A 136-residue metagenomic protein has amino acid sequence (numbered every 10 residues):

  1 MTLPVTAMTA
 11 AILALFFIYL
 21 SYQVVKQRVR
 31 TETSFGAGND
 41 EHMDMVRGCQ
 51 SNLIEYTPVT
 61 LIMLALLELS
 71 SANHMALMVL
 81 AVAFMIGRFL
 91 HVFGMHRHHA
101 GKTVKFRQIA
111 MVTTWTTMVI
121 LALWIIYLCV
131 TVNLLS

Functional and structural regions predicted by a protein language model:
M1-T31: N-terminal signal-anchor transmembrane alpha helix
T9, R47-Q50, L80-A83, F106 (+1 more regions): Physicochemical signature of membrane-embedded alpha-helices that form the seven-helix bundle of GPCRs, emphasizing
L13-F16, L20, A83, G87-G94 (+1 more regions): Membrane-embedded alpha-helical transmembrane segments of multi-pass integral membrane proteins
Y22-R47: Cytosolic, membrane-interface loops and tails of multi-pass inner-membrane proteins
N52-L64, M118-V119: Core segments of transmembrane alpha-helices that mediate helix-helix packing or line hydrophobic substrate/ligand
A65-I86: Short alpha-helical packing/oligomerization segments
L90, G94-V119: Interfacial loop-to-transmembrane junctions
A122-S136: Juxtamembrane boundary at the C-terminal end of a transmembrane helix
